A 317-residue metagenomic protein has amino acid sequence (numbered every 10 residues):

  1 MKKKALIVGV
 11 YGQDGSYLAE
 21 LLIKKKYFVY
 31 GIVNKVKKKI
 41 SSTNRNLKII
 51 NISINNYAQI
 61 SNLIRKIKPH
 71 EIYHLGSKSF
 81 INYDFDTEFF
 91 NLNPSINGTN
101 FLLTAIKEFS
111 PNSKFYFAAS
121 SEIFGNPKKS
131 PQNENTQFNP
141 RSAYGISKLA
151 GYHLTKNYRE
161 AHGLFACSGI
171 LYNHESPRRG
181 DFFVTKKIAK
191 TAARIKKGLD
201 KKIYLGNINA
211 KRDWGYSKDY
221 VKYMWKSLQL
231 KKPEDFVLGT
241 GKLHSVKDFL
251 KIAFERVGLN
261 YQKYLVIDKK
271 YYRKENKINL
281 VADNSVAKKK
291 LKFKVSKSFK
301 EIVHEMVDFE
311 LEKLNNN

Functional and structural regions predicted by a protein language model:
M1-H174, K218, R256, K297 (+1 more regions): N-terminal Rossmann-like NAD(P)+-binding domain of SDR-like oxidoreductases, especially those catalyzing
K24, G31-I32, R179, V184-N317: C-terminal substrate-binding subdomain of Rossmann-fold SDR/epimerase-dehydratase oxidoreductases
